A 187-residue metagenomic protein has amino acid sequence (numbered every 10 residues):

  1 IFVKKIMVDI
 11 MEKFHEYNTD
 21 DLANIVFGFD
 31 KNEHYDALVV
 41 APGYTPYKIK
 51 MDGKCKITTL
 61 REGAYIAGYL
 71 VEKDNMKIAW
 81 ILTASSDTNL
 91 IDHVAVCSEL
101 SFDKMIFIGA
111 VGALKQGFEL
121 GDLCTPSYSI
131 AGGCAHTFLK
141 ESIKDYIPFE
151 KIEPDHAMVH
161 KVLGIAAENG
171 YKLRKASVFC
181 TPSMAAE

Functional and structural regions predicted by a protein language model:
V3-K161: Metabolite-binding pocket within alpha/beta catalytic cores that recognizes anionic/polar moieties
K144, F149-E187: Active-site rim beta-loop-alpha module in soluble metabolic enzymes
